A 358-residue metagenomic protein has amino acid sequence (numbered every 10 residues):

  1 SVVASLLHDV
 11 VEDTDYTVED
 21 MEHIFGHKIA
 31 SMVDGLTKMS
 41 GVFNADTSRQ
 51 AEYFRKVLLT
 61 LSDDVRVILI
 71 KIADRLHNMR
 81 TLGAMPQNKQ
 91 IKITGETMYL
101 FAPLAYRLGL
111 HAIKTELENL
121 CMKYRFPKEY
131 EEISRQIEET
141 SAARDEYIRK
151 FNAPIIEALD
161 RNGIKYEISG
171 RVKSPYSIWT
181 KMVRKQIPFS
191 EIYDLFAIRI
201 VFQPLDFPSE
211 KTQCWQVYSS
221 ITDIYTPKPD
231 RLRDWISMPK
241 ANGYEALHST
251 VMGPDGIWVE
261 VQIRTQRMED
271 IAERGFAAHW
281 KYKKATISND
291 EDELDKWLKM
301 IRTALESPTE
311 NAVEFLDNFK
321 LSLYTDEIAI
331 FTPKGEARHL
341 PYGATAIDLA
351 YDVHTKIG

Functional and structural regions predicted by a protein language model:
S1-R66: Metal-dependent phosphohydrolase cores
V3, G41-A45, Q50-V57, S62-D64 (+1 more regions): Nucleic-acid processing machinery
I70-A73: Hydrophobic transmembrane helix module of multi-pass membrane transport proteins
